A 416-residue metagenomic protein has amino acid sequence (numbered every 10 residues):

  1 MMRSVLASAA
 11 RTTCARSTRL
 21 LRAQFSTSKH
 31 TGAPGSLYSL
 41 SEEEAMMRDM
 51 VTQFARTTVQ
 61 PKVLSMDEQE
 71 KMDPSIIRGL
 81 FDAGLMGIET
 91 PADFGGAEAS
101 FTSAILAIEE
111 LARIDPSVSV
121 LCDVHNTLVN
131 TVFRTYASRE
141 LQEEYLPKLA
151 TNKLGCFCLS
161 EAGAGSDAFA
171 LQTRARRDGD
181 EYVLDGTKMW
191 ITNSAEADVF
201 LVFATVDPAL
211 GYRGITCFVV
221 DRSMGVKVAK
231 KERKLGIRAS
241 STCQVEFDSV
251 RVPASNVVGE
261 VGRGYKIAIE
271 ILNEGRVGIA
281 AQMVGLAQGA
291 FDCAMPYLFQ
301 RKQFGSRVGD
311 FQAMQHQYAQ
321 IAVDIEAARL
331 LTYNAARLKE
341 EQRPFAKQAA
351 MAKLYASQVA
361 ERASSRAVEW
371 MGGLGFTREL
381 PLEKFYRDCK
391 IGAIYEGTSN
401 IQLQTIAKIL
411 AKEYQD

Functional and structural regions predicted by a protein language model:
R3-V124, Y136-L141, K148, N152 (+3 more regions): Alpha-helical interface subdomain recognition
N130-Y136, F157: Flexible, glycine-rich active-site loops centered on histidine and acidic residues that chelate a metal or position
T151-S160: A short, Trp-centered hydrophobic/proline-enriched beta-strand micro-motif
C156, A170-R174, E181, V199-F203 (+3 more regions): Conserved hydrophobic/aromatic beta-strand scaffold that supports enzyme active sites
G163-S166, W190-N193, D207-A209, K234-S241: Short Gly/Pro-enriched turn/cap motifs at secondary-structure boundaries
A170-Q172, S223-P253: Flexible, small-/acidic-enriched active-site or ligand-binding loops
E181, D185-K227: A short core secondary-structure module
S249-I267: Long, acidic (Asp/Glu-rich), low-complexity accessory segments flanking structured domains
